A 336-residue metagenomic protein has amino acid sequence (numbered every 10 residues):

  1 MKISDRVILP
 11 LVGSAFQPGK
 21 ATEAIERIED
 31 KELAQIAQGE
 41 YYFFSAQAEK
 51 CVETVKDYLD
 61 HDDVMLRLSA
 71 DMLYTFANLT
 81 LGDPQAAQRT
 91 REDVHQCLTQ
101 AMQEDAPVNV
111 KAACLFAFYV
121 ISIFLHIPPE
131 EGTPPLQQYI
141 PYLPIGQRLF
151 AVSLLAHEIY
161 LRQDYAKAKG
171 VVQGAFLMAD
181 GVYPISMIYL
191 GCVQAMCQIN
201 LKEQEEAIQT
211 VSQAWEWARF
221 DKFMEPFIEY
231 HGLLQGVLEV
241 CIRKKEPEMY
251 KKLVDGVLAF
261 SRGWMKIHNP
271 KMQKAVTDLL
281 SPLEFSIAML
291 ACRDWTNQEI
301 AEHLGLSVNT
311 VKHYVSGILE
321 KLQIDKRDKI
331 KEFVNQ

Functional and structural regions predicted by a protein language model:
K2-S14, E32-Q47, L68-P84, V110-H126 (+3 more regions): Tandem amphipathic alpha-helical repeat scaffolds
S4-I25, E40-D57, L79-L98, I121-L136 (+2 more regions): Helix-turn-helix repeat elements of alpha-solenoid scaffolds
E23-K31, K56-R67, E92-V108, T133-R148 (+2 more regions): Solenoid-like repeat scaffolds
G39-E40, E49, A70, C114 (+6 more regions): Generic alpha-helical hydrophobic packing signal
V108-K111, I145, T310, Q336: Non-catalytic C-terminal interaction regions
V120, P144-P282, Q298: Linker/hinge segments immediately adjacent to helix-turn-helix/homeobox DNA-binding domains
I267-S316, E320-D325, K331-Q336: Helix-turn-helix DNA-binding segment
